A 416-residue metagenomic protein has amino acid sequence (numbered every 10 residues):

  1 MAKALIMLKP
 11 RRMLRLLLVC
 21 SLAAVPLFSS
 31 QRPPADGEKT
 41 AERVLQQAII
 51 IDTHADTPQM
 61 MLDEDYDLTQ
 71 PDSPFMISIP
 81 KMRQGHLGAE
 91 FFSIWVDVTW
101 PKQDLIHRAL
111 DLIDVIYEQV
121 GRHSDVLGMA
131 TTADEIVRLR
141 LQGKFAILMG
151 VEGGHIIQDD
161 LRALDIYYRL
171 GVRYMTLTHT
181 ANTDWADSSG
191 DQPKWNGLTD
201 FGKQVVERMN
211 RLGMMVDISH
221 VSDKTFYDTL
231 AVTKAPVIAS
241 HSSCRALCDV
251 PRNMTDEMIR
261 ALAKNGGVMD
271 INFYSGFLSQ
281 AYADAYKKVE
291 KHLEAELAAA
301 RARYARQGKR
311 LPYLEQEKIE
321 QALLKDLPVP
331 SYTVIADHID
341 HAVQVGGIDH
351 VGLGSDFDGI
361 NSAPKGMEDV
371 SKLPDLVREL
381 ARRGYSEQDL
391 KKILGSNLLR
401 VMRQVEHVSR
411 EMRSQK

Functional and structural regions predicted by a protein language model:
A4-L17: Bacterial N-terminal signal peptides that target proteins for export
R15-P26: Bacterial N-terminal signal peptides
F28-N196, R245, D249-K416: N-terminal hydrophobic targeting/anchoring segments and the immediately downstream early-domain regions of hydrolases
D160-L164, T225-A235: Distinct, well-ordered alpha-helical segments
K194-F201, D217-S222, M254: Short, contiguous, pocket-lining structural segments that sit at or immediately flank catalytic/ligand-binding sites
W195-N210, T229-A239: Alpha-helix-loop-beta-strand connector modules within alpha/beta enzyme cores
Q204-I218, S222-T225, M258-K264: Substrate-binding cleft of carbohydrate-active enzyme catalytic domains
